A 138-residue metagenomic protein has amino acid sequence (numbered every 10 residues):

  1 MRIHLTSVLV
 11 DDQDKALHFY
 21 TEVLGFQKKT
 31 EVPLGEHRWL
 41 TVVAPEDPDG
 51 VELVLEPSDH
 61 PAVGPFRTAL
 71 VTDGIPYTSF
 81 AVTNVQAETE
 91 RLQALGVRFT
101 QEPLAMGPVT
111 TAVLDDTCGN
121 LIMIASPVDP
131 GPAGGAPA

Functional and structural regions predicted by a protein language model:
I3-H4, D73-Y77: Eukaryotic phosphotyrosine signaling hubs
L5-V8, R38-T41, F80, T89-A138: Vicinal oxygen chelate
V8-V51: Core segments of cupin and vicinal oxygen chelate
D12-Q13, T83-V85: Helix N-cap motif at beta-to-alpha junctions
F19, Q86-R91: Short amphipathic alpha-helices within nucleic acid-binding modules
P45-G50, D59-A62, V85-A87: Short, charged/polar surface micro-motifs in flexible loops or helix N-caps
V51-L53, I122: Short beta-strand segments
G64-A69: Short, P/G- and charge-enriched loop/turn segments at secondary-structure junctions
